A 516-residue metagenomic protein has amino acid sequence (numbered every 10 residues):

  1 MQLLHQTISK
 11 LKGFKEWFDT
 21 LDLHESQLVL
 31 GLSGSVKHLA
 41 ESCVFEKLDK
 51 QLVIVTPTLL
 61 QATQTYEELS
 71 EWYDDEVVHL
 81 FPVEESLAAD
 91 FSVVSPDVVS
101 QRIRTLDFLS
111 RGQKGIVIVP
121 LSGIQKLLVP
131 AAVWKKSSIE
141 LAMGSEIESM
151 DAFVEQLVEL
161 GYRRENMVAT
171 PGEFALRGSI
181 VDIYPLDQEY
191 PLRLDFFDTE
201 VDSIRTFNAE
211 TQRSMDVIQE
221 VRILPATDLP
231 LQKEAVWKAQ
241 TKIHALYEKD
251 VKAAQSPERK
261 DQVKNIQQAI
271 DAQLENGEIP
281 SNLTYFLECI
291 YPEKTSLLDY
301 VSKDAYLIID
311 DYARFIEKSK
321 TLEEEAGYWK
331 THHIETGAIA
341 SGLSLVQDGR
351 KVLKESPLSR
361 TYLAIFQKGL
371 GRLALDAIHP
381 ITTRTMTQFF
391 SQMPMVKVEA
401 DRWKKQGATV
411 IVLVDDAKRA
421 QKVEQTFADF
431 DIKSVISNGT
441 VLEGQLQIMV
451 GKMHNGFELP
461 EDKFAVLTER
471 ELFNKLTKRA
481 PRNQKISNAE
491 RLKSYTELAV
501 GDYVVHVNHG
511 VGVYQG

Functional and structural regions predicted by a protein language model:
M1-G516: Conserved beta-alpha structural segments and adjacent helices that either
